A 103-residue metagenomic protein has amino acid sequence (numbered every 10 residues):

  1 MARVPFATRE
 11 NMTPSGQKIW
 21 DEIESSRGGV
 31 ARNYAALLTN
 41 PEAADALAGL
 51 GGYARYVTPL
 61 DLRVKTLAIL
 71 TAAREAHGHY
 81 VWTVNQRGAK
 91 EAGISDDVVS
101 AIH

Functional and structural regions predicted by a protein language model:
M1-L62, D96: Acidic, glycine/proline-rich low-complexity segments that act as flexible tails and inter-domain linkers
L60, V64-V98: Conserved alpha-helical segments that form or flank metal/cofactor-binding pockets of metalloenzymes
